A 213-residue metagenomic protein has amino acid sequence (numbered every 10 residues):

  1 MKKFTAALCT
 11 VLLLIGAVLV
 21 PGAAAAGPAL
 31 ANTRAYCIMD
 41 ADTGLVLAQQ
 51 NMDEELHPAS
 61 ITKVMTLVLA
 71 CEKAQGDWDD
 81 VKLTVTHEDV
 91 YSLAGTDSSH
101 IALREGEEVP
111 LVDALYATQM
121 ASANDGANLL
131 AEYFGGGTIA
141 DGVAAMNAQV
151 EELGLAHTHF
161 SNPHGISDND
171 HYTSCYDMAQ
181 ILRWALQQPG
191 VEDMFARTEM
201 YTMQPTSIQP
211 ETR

Functional and structural regions predicted by a protein language model:
F4-A24: Sec-dependent N-terminal signal peptides of Gram-positive bacterial secreted proteins and lipoproteins
L14, L19, D53, N124 (+3 more regions): A general structural signal for well-ordered secondary-structure junctions
A24-Y176, A185-L186: Active-site-adjacent loops and short helices of periplasmic peptidoglycan-processing enzymes
L155-H159, S167-R213: Domain-terminus/edge residues, biased toward the C-terminal soluble/receptor-binding domains of extracytoplasmic
